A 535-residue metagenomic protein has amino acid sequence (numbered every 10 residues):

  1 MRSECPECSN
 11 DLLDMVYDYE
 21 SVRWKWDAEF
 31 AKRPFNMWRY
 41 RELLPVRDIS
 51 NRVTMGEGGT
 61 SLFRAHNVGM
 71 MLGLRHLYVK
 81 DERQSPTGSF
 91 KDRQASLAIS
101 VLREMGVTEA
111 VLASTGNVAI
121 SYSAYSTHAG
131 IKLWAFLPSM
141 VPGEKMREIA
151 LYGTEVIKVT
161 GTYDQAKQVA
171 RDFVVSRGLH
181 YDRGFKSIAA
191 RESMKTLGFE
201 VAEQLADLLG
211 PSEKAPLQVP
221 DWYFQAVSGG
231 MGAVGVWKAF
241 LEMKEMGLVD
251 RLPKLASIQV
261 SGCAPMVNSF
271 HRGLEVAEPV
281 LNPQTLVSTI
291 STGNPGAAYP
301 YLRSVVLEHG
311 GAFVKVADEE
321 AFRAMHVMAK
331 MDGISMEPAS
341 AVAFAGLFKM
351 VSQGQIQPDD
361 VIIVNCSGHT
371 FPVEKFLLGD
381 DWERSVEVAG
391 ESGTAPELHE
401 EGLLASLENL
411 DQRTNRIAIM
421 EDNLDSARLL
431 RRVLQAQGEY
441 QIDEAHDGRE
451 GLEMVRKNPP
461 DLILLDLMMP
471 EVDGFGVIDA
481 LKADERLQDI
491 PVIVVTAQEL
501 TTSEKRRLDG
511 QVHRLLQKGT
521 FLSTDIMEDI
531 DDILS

Functional and structural regions predicted by a protein language model:
M1-E408: PLP-dependent amino-acid enzyme catalytic core
E421: Conserved acidic carboxylate
R428-A436, R506: Charged docking surfaces used in two-component/phosphorelay signaling
Q437, E453, F475-Q488, R507: Short amphipathic alpha-helix used as the core "switch/output" element in two-component signaling
E444-E453, G474: Helix N-cap/capping motif at the beta->alpha junctions
N458-L464: Active-site beta3 strand of CheY-like receiver
M469: Receiver (REC) domain active-site loop signature in two-component systems and cognate sites in sensor histidine kinases
V495-T496, K518: Hydrophobic/aromatic residues positioned on beta-strands within the core alpha/beta folds
